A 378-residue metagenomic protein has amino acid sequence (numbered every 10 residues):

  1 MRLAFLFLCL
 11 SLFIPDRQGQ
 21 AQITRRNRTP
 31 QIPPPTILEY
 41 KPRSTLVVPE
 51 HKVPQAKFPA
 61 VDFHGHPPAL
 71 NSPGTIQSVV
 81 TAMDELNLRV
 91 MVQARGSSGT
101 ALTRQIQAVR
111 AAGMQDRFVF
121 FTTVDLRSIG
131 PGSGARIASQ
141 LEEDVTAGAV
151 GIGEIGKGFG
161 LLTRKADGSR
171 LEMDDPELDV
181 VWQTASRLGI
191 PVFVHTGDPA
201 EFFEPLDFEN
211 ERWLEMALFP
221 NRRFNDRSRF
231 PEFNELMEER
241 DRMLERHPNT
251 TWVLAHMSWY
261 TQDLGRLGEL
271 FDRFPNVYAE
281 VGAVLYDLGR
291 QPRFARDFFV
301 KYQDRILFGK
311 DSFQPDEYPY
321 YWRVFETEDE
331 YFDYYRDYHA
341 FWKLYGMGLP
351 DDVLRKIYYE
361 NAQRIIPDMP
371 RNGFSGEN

Functional and structural regions predicted by a protein language model:
A4-P15: Bacterial N-terminal signal peptides
G19-A21: Boundary at the C-terminal end of the N-terminal hydrophobic targeting segment
I23-G113: An N-terminally biased module of ancient metal coordination in phosphate/nucleic-acid-related enzymes
N27-E39, K57, R117, A200-R227 (+2 more regions): Active-site gating loops and adjacent loop-to-helix segments of metal-dependent hydrolytic enzymes
R28-P30, T36, V47, H51 (+1 more regions): Active-site gating/metal-coordination segments in enzymes
P59-G65, V90-Q93, F118-T123, I152-E154 (+4 more regions): Hydrophobic faces of well-ordered beta-strands that scaffold small-molecule active sites in alpha/beta enzyme cores
P67-I76, Q93-R104, L126-A135, E172 (+3 more regions): Acidic-and-aromatic substrate-binding clefts and catalytic sites of carbohydrate-active enzymes
S72-P73, S228-R242, H247-G376: H/E-rich (His + Asp/Glu) clusters that bind or coordinate divalent metals
